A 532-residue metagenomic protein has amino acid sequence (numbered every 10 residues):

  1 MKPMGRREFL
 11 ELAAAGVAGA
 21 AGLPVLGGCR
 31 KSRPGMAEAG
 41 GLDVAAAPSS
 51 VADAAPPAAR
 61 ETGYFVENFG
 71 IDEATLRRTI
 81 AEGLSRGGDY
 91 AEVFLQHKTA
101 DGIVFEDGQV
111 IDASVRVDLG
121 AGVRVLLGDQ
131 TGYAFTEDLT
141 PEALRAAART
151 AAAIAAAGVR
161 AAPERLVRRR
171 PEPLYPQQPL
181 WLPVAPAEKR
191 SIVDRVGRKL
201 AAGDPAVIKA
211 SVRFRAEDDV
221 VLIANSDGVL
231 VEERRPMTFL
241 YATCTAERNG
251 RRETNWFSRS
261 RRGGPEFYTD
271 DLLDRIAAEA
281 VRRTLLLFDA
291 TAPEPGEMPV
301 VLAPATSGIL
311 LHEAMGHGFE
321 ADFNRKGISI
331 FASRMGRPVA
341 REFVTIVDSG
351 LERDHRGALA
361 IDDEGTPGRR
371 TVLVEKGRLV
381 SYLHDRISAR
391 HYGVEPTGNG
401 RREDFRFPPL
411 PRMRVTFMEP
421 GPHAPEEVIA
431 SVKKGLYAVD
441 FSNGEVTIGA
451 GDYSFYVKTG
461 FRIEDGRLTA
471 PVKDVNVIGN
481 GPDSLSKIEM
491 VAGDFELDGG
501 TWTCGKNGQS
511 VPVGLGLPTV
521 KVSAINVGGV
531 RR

Functional and structural regions predicted by a protein language model:
K2-R532: N-terminal small-residue-enriched
